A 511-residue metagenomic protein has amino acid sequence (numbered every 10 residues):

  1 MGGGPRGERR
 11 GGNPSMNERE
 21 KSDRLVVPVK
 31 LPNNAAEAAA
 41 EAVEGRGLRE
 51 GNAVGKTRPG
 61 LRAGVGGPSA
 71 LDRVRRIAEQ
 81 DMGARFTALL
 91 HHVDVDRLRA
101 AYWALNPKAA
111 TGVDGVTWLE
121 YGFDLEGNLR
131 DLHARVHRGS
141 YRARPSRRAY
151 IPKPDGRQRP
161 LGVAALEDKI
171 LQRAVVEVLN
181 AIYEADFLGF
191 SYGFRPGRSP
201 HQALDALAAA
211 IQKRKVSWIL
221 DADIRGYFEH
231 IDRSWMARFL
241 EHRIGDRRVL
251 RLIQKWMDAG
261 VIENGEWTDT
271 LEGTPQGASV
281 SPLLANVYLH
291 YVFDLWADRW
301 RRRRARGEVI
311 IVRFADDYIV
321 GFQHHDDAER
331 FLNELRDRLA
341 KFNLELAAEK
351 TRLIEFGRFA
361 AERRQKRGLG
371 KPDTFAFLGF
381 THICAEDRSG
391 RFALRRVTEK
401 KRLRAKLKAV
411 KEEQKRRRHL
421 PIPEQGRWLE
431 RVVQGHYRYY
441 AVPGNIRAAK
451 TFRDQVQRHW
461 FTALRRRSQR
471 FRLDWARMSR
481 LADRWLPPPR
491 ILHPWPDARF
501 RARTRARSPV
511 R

Functional and structural regions predicted by a protein language model:
M1-R511: Non-catalytic terminal/accessory segments
